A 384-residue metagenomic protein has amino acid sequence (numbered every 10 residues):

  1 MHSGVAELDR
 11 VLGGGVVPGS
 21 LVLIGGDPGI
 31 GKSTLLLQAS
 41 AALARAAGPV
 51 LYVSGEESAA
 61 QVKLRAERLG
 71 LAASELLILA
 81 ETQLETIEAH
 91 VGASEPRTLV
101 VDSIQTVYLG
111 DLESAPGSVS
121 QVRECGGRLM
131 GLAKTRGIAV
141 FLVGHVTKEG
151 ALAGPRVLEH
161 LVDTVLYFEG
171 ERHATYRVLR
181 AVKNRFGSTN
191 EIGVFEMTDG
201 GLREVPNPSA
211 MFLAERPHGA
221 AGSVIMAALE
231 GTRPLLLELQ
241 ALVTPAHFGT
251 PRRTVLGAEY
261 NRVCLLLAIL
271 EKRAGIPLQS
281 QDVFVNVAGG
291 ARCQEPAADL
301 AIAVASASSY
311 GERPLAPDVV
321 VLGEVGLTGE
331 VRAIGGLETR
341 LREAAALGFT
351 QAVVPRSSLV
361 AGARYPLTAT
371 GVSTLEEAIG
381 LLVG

Functional and structural regions predicted by a protein language model:
M1-L12, V17-G25, I30-L37, A46-P49 (+4 more regions): Peripheral, non-AAA+ core regions of ATP-driven protein-machinery
V50-S54: Conserved RecA-like ASCE P-loop NTPase motor core of nucleic-acid helicases/translocases
G55-V62: Conserved Walker A/P-loop ATP-binding site and its immediately adjacent core in helicase/helicase-like ATPase domains
